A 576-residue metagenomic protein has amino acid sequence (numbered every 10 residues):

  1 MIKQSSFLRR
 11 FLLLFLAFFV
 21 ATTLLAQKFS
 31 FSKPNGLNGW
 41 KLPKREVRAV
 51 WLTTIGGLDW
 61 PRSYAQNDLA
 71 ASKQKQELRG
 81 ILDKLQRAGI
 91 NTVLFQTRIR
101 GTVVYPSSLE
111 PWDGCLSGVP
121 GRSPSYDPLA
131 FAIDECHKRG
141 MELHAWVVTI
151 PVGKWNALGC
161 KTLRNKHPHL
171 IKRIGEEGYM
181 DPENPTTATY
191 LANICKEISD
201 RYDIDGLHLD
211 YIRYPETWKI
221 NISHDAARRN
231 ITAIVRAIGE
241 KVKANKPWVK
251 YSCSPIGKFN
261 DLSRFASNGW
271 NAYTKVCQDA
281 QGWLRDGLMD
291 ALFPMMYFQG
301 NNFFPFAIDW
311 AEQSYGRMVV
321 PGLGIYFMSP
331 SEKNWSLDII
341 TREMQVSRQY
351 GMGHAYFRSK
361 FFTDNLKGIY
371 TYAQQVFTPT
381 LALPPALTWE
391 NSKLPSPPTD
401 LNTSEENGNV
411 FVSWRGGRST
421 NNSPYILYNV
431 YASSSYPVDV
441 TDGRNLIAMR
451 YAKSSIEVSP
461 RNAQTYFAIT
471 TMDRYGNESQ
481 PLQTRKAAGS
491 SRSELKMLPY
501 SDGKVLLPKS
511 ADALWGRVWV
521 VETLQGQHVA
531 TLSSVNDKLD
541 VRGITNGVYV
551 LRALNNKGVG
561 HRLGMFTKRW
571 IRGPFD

Functional and structural regions predicted by a protein language model:
R45-V47, T53-Q76, D134, H144-R201: Active-site-adjacent "subsite" loops/lids of carbohydrate-active enzymes
Q76-T102, R201-I204: Catalytic domains of carbohydrate-active enzymes, especially glycoside hydrolases
Y190-G316, P321-L323: Active-site neighborhood of glycoside hydrolase catalytic domains
A280-Q281, R285-F303, M318-E390: Substrate-binding cleft of secreted/luminal carbohydrate-active enzymes
Y372-N422, Y475-G489: Pro/Thr/Ser/Gly-rich low-complexity, intrinsically disordered linker/stalk tracts
Y425-N462: Recognizes extended acidic, P/S/T-rich segments that occur within or adjacent to Ig-like beta-sandwich modules
E457-E478: Beta-strand-rich modules
A488-K496, G503, P508, N546-D576: C-terminal tail/sorting-segment detector
